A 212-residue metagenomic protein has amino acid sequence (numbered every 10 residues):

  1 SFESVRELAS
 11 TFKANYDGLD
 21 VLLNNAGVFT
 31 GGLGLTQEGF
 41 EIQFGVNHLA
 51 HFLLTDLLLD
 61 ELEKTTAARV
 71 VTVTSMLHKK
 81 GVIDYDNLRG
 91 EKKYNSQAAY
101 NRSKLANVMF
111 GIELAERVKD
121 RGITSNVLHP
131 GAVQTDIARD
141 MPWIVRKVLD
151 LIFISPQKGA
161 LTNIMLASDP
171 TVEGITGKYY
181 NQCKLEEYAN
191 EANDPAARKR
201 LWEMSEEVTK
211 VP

Functional and structural regions predicted by a protein language model:
S1-D136, V208-P212: Rossmann-fold NAD(P)H-dependent dehydrogenase/reductase core
L35-T36, R139-P142, A189-A192: Short acidic, glycine/proline-rich loop/turn micro-motifs
Q37, K92, S96, V145-L149 (+1 more regions): A short, mixed-charge helix-start or loop-turn motif at secondary-structure junctions
G90, P142-W143, T171: A generic structural signal for secondary-structure junctions that act as hinges or helix/strand caps at the edges
S103, V127, K147-K199, E203: C-terminal helical subdomain
V133-K147: A glycine/serine/threonine-rich, flexible loop-to-helix segment that serves as the NAD(P) cofactor-binding "lid"
